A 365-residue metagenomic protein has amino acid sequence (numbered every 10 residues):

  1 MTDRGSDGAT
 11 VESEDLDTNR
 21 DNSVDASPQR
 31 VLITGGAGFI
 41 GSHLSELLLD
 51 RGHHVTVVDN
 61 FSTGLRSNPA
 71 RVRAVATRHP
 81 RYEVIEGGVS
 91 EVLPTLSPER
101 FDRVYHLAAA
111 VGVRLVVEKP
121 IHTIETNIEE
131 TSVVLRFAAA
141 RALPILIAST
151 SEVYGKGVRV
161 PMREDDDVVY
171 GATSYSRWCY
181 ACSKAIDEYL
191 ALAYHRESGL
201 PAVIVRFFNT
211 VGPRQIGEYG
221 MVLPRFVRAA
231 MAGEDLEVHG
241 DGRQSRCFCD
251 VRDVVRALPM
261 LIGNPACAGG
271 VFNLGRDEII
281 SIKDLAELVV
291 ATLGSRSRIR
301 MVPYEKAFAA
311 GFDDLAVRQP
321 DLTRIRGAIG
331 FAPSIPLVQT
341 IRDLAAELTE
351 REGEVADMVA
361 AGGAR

Functional and structural regions predicted by a protein language model:
T2-T210, L344-L348: N-terminal Rossmann-like NAD(P)+-binding domain of SDR-like oxidoreductases, especially those catalyzing
R4-G8, R20-V24, L44, D50 (+2 more regions): C-terminal substrate-binding subdomain of Rossmann-fold SDR/epimerase-dehydratase oxidoreductases
N60, S67-A70, S97, G157-V160 (+4 more regions): Short aromatic-enriched loop/helix-cap "lid" or pocket-rim segments at secondary-structure transitions that line
R66-A70, E188, P224, K283 (+1 more regions): Short, surface-exposed alpha-helical segments at coil->helix boundaries
I85, V158, Y175, Q215-Y219 (+3 more regions): Residue-level signature of the cytosolic catalytic core of signaling kinases
V113-V116, G212-P213, A307-G311: A short acidic, helix-capping loop that chelates divalent metal ions and anchors anionic groups
N127, S183, Y219-G220, R318: Short, conserved glycine- and acidic-residue-centered signature motifs in active-site or ligand-binding loops
I186, L190, Y194, F226 (+2 more regions): Hydrophobic alpha-helix immediately C-terminal to the catalytic Tyr-X-X-X-Lys motif of short-chain
